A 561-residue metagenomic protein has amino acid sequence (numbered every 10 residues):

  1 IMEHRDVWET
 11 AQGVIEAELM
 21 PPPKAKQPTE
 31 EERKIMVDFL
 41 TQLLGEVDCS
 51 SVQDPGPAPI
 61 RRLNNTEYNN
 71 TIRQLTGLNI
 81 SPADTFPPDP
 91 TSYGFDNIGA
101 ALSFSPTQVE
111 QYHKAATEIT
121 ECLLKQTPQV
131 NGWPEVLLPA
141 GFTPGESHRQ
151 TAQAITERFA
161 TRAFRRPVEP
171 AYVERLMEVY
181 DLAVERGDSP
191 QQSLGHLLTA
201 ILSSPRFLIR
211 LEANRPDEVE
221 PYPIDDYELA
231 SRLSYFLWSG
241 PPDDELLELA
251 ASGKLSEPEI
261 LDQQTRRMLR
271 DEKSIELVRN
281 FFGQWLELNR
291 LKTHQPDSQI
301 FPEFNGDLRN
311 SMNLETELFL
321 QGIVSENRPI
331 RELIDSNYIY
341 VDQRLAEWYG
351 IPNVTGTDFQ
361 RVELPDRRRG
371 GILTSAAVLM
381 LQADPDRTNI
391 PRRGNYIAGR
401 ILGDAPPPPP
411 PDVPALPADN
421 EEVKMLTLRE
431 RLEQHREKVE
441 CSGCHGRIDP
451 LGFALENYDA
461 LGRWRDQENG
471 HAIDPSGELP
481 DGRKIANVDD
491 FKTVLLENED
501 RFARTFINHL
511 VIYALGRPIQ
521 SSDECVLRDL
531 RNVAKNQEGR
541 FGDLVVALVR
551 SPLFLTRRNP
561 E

Functional and structural regions predicted by a protein language model:
I1-L138, T161-R162, P167-E169, V173-E178 (+11 more regions): Aromatic- and Gly/Pro-enriched helix-to-coil junctions and flexible linker segments
I1-W8, A17, K24-P28, A183 (+6 more regions): Sequence context surrounding c-type heme c attachment/ligation sites in exported
P23, D48-S51, Q74, P82-P87 (+8 more regions): Short, solvent-exposed loop/turn and secondary-structure capping segments
F39, P59, E67, L75-T76 (+9 more regions): Extended surface/linker regions that mediate inter-domain or inter-protein docking in multi-component redox
G145-T151, E185-H196, V219-L229, L269-L277 (+4 more regions): Structural motif
Y172, L176, P205-R210, L229 (+8 more regions): Extended, hydrophobic alpha-helical segments in both membrane/secreted and soluble proteins
D226, P302-N310, V526-E538: Short secondary-structure subsegments characteristic of cysteine-rich extracellular domains
